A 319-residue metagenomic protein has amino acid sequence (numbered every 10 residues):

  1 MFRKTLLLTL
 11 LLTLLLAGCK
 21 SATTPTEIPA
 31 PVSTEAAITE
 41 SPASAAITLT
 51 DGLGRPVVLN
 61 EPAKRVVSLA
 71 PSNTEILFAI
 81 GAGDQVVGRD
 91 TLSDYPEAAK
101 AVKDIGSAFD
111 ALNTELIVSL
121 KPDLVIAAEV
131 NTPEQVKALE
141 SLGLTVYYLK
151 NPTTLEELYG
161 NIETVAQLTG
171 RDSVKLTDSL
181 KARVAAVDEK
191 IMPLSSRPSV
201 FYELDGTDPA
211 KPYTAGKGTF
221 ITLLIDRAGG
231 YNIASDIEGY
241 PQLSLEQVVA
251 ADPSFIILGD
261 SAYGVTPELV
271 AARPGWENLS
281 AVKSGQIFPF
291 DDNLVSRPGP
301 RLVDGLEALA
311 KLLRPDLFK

Functional and structural regions predicted by a protein language model:
F2-L6, C19-T74, R171-Y202, F255 (+1 more regions): Bacterial Sec-exported substrate-binding components of ABC uptake systems
L14-G18: C-terminal motif of bacterial Sec signal peptides marking the signal peptidase cleavage site
G52-G54, I105-T114, V130, P152 (+1 more regions): Short helix-initiation/N-cap motifs at beta->coil->alpha
P56, E134-D208, A234-D236, G285-K319: Extracytoplasmic substrate-binding proteins
R65-L120, L124-E129: A short, structured surface patch at a secondary-structure boundary
A70, E129-V130, N151, L204 (+3 more regions): Short secondary-structure boundary segments
N113-V130, L144, S244-S261: Proline-aspartate-enriched helix->loop->beta-strand connector
A215-Y240, P289: His/Asp/Glu-enriched short active-site or ligand-binding loop at hydrolase and phosphoryl-transfer sites
